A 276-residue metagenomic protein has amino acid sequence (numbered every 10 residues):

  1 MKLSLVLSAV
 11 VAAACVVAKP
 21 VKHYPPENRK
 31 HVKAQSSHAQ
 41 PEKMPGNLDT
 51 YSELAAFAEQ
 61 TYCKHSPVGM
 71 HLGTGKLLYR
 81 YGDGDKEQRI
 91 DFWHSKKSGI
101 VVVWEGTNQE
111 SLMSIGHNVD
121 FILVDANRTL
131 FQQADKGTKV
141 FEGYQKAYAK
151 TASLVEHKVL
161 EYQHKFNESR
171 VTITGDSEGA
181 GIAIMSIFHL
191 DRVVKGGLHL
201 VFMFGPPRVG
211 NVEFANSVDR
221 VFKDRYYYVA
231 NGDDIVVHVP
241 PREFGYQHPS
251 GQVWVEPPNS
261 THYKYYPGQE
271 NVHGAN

Functional and structural regions predicted by a protein language model:
M1-P20: Fungal secretory targeting signals
P20-K96: Signal-peptide-cleavage-adjacent N-terminal segments of secreted and extracellular proteins
E59-T74, H164-K165, Y265-N276: Functionally engaged cysteine thiol sites
V68-K76, G116-F121, F244-H248: Short, polar loop/linker segments at the starts of domains and inter-domain junctions
K76-T174, V193-L198, K223: A conserved cap/lid and substrate-binding interface adjacent to the catalytic center of lipid-processing enzymes
L154-Y246: Serine-dependent carboxylesterase/thioesterase catalytic core of lipase-like alpha/beta-hydrolase/SGNH enzymes
V237-N276: C-terminal catalytic-base region of ester-bond hydrolases, centering on the histidine of the charge-relay
